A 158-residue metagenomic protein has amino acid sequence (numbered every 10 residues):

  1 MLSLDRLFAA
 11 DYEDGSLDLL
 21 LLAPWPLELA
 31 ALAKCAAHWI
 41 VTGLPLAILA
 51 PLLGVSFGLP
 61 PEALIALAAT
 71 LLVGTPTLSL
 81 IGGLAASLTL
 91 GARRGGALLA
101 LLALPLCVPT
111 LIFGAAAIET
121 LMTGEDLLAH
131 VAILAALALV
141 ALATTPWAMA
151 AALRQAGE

Functional and structural regions predicted by a protein language model:
M1, V41, P45, L49 (+6 more regions): Alpha-helical transmembrane segments of multipass membrane proteins
M1-L22, L27-L53, G82-A85: Hydrophobic alpha-helical transmembrane segments of multi-pass membrane transport proteins
D11, A23, G91-A92, L121 (+1 more regions): Helix-to-coil boundary motifs at intracellular loop junctions of multi-pass secondary transporters
P51-L72, I118-V131, A156: Membrane-interfacial helix-loop-helix connectors in multipass membrane proteins
I65, T70-L104, R154-E158: A structural motif at transmembrane helix-loop-helix junctions in multipass membrane proteins
A85-E125, A129-I133, L137-L139, A143-P146: Transmembrane helix segments
A141-E158: Junction motif at the cytosolic side of a transmembrane helix
